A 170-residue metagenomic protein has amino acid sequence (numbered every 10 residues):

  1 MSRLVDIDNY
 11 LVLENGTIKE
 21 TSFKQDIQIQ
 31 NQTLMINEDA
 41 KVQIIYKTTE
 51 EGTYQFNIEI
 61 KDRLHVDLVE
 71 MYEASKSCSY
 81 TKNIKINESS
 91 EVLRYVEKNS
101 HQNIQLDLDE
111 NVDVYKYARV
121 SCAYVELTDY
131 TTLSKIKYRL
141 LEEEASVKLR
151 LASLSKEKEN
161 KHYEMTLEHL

Functional and structural regions predicted by a protein language model:
M1-F23: Short, Gly/Pro- and small/polar-rich lid/capping loops
T21-L170: Conserved beta-strand/loop scaffold segments within soluble protein domains that form the structured core and edges
